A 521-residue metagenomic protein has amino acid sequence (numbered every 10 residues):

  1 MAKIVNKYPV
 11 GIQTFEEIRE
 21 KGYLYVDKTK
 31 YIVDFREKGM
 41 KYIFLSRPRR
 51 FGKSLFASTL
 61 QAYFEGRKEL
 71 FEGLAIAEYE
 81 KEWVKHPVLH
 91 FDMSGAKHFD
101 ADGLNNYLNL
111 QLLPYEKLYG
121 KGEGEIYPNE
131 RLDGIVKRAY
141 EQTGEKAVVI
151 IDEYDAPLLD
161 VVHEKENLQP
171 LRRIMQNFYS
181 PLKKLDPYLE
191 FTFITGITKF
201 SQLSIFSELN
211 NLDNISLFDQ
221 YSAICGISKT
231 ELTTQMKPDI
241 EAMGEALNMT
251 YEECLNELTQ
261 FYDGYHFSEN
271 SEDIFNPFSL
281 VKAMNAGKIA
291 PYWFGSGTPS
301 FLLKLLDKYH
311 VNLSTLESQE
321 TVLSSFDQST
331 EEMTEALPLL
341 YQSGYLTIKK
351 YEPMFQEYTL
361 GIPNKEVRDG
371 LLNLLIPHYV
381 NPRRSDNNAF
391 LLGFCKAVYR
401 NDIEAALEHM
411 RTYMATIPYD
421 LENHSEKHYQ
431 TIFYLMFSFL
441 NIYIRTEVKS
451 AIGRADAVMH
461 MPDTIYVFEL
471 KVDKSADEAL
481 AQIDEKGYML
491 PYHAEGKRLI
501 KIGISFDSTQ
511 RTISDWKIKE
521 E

Functional and structural regions predicted by a protein language model:
M1-S425, L440: Phosphate-binding site recognition
V148, T464-Y466, I500: Structural motif
Q169-R173, V472-M489: Mg2+/Mn2+-dependent nuclease catalytic core
F433, A455-V472, K486: Conserved catalytic cores of phosphodiester-cleaving nucleases, focusing on short active-site segments
M436-S450: A short acidic/basic microdomain associated with nuclease active sites
A451-A455, K497: Short beta-strand or tight-loop elements that sit immediately N-terminal to catalytic metal-binding acidic residues
P491, E495-E521: Domain-level recognition of nuclease-like catalytic cores that cleave nucleotide substrates
